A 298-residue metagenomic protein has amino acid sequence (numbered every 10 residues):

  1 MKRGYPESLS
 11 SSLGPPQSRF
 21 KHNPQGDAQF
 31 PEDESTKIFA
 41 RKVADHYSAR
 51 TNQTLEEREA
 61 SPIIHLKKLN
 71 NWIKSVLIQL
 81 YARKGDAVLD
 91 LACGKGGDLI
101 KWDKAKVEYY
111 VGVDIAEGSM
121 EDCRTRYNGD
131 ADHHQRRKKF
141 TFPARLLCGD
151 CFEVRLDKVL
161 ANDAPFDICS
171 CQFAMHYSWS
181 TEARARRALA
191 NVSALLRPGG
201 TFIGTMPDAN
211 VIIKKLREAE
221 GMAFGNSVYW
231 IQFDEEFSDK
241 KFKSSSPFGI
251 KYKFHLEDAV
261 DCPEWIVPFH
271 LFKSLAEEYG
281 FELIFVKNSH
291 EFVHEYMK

Functional and structural regions predicted by a protein language model:
K2-E57, K67-K68: N-terminal, positively charged/glycine-rich alpha-helical extensions of SAM-dependent methyltransferases
H65-D86, K101: Conserved alpha-helix/loop element of class I SAM-dependent methyltransferases that forms part of the SAM/SAH-binding
G85-G94, V111: Conserved class I S-adenosyl-L-methionine
G97, K101-V154: Class I SAM-dependent methyltransferase SAM/SAH-binding core
D157-C169: A short acidic, Gly/Pro-enriched loop at the edge of an enzyme's catalytic core that lines a small-molecule cofactor
F173-Y177: Short catalytic micro-motifs in class I SAM-dependent methyltransferases
R184-P198: A short glycine-rich, Lys/Arg-flanked "PGG" loop and its adjoining helix->strand segment in the class I
P198-G199, I203-T205, A209-V286, V293-E295: SAM-dependent methyltransferase
